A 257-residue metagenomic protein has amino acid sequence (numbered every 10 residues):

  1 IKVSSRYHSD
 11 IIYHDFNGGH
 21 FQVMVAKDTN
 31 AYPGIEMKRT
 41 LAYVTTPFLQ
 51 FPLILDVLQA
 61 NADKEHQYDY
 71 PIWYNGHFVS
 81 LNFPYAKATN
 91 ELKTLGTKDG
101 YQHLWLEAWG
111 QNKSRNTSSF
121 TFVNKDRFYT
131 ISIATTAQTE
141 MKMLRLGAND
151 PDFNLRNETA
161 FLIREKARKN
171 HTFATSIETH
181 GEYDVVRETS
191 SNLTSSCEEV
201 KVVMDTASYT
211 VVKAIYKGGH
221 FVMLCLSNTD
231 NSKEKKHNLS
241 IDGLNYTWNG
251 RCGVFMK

Functional and structural regions predicted by a protein language model:
I1-N90, K169, T179-E182: Catalytic and substrate-binding regions of extracellular carbohydrate-active enzymes, especially polysaccharide lyases
V23-K27, N116-F122, T159-E165, T210-A214: Generic recognition of long tandem-repeat/solenoid scaffolds
K27-Y32, V57-K64, V123-R127, A134-A137 (+1 more regions): Secondary-structure transition/turn motif
M37-A42, P71-I72, T130-T135, R145 (+1 more regions): Short amphipathic beta-strand/extended segments with alternating polar/hydrophobic composition
I72-Y74, T130-A148, H171-Y183: Short, hydrophobic/aromatic-enriched beta-strand segments in well-ordered soluble domains
W73-T135: Polysaccharide-binding surfaces and accessory modules of carbohydrate-active proteins
L144-A148, F153-L155, F161-I163: Long, low-complexity C-terminal extensions of enzymes
A160-T172, I177-K257: Non-catalytic terminal regions with compositionally biased, polar/charged low complexity
